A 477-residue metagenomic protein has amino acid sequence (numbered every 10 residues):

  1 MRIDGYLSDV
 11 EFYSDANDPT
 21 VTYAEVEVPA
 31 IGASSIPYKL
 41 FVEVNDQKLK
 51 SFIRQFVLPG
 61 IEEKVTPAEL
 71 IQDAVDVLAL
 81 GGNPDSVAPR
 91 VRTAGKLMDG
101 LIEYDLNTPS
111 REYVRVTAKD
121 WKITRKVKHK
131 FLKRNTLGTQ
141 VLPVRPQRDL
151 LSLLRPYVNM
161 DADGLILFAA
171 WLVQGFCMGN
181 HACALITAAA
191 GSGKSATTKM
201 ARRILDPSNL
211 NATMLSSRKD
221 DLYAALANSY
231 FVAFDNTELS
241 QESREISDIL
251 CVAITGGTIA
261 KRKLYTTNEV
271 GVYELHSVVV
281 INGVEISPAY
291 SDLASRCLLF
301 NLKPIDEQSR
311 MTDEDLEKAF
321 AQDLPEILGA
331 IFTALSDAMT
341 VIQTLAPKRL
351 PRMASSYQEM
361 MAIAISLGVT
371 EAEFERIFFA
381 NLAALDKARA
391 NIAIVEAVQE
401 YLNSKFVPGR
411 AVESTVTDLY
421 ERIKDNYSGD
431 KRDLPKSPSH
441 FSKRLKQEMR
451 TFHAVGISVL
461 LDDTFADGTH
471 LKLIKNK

Functional and structural regions predicted by a protein language model:
M1-R145, A224, T333, D337 (+2 more regions): N-terminal nucleic-acid engagement/recognition segments and initiation subdomains in replication, restriction
D18-Y23, I31, Q47, S240 (+2 more regions): DNA transaction DNA-binding modules
D120-N228: P-loop NTPase catalytic core of nucleic-acid-dependent motor ATPases
H181, N228-Y230, G257, L275-V278 (+1 more regions): Short glycine-/polar-rich loops that comprise or flank the Walker A/P-loop and associated switch/sensor motifs
D206, S247-G271: Conserved catalytic/switch belt of AAA+ P-loop NTPases
L222-L226, K263-I281: AAA+/SF3 P-loop NTPase mechanochemical coupling elements
F231-I254, E285-S295: Conserved AAA+/SF3 P-loop NTPase catalytic/coupling segment centered on the Walker-B
A289-E307: A short helix-turn-beta junction within AAA+ P-loop NTPase domains corresponding to the substrate/partner-engaging
